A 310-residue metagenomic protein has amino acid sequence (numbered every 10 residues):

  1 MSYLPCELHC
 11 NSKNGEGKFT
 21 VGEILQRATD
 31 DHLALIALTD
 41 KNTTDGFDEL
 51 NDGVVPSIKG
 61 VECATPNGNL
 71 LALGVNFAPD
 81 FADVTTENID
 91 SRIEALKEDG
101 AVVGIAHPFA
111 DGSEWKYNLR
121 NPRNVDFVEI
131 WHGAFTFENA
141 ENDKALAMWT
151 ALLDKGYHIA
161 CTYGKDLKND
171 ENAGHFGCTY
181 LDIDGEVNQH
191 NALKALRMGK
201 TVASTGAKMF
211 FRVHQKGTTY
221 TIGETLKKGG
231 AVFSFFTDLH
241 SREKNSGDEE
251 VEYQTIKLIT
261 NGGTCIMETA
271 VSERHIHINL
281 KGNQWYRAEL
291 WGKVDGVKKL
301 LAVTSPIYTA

Functional and structural regions predicted by a protein language model:
M1-A106, D111-Y117, N121-R123, E129-A151 (+5 more regions): A metal-dependent hydrolase metal-coordination microenvironment
M1-Y3, E23, A160, L167-A310: C-terminal functional module detector
